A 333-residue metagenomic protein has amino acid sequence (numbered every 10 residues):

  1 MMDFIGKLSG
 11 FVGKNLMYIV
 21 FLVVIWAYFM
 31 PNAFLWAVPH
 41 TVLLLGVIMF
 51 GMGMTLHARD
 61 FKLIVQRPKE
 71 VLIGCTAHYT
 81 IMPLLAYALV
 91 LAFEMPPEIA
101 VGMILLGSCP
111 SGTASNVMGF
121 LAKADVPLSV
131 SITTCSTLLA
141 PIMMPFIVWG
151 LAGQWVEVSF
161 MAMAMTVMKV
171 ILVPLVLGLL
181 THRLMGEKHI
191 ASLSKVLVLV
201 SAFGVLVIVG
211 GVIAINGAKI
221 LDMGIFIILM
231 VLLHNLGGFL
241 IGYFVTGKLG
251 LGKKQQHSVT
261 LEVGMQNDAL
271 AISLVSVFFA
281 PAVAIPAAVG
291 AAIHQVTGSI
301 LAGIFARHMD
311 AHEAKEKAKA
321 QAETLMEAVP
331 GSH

Functional and structural regions predicted by a protein language model:
M1-H333: Alpha-helical transmembrane segments of multi-pass small-molecule/ion transporters
